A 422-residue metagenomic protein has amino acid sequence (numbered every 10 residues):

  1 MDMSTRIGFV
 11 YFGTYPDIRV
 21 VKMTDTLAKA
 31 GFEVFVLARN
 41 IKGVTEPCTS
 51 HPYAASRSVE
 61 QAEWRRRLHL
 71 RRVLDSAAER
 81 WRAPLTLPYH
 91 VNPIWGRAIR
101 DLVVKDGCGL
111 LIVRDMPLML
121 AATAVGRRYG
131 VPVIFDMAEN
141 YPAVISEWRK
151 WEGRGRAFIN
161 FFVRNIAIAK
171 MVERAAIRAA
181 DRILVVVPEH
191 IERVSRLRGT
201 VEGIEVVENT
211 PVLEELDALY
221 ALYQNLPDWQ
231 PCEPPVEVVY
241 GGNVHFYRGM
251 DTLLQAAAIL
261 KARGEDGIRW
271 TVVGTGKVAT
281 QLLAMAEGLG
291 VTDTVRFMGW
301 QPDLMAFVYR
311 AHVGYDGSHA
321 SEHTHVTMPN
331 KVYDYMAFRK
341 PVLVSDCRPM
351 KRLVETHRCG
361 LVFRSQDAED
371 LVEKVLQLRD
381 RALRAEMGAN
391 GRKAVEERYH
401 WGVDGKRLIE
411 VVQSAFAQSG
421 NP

Functional and structural regions predicted by a protein language model:
A38, P142, V163-E233, R296-M298: Donor nucleotide-sugar binding/catalytic pocket of nucleotide-sugar-dependent glycosyltransferases
A62-T86, D106, I134-R174, V201 (+2 more regions): Acceptor-binding helix/loop patch of EC 2.4 sugar-transfer enzymes, predominantly nucleotide-sugar-dependent
P93-L102, L120, A124-R128, Y141-P142 (+1 more regions): Membrane-proximal helix-turn-helix segments that form the acceptor-binding/catalytic region of lipid-linked
I159, V273, T280-P302: Nucleotide-activated donor-binding/catalytic signature segment of Leloir-type glycosyltransferases, i.e., the conserved
D181, V308-H325, K340-P341: Acidic donor-binding loop of glycosyltransferase active sites
P227-A257, T271: Conserved donor-binding/catalytic core segment of Leloir-type glycosyltransferases
T356-H357, L361-A368, L376-A382: Conserved acidic donor-binding segment of nucleotide-sugar-dependent glycosyltransferases
D370, L383-R398, R407: A short, well-ordered alpha-helix in the C-terminal region of glycosyltransferases
